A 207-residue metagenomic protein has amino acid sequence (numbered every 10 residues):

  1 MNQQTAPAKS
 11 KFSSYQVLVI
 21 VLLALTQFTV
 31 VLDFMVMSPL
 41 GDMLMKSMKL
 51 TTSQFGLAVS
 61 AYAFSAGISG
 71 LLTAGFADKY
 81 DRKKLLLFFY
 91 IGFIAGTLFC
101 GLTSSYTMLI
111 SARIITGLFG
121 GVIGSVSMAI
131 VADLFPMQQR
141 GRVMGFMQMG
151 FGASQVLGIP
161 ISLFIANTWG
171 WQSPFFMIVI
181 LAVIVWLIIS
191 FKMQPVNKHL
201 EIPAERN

Functional and structural regions predicted by a protein language model:
L18-T52: Extracytoplasmic
M35, A63-L71, Q155-V156: Residue-level signature of mid-helix packing/kink "hotspots" within the transmembrane helices of 12-pass Major
M43, L71-G75, F164: Membrane-interface helix termini in secondary transporters
I68-S104: Conserved MFS/SLC helix-loop-helix module at the cytosolic interface between two early adjacent transmembrane helices
G96, T107-I115: Paired small-residue
A112-G150: Cytoplasmic helix-loop-helix junction between adjacent transmembrane helices in 12-TM secondary transporters
F146-S190: Helix-loop-helix hairpin linking two adjacent transmembrane segments in secondary transporters
F191-N207: Flexible cytoplasmic inter-helical loops of multi-pass small-molecule transporters
